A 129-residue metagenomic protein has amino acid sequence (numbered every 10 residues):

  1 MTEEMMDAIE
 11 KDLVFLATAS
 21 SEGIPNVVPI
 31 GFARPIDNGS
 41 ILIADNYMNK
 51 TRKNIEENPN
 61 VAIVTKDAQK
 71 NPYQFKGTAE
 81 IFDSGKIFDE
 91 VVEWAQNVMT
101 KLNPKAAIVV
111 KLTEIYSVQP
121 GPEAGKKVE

Functional and structural regions predicted by a protein language model:
M1-E129: Binding-site signature for planar aromatic cofactors or substrates
